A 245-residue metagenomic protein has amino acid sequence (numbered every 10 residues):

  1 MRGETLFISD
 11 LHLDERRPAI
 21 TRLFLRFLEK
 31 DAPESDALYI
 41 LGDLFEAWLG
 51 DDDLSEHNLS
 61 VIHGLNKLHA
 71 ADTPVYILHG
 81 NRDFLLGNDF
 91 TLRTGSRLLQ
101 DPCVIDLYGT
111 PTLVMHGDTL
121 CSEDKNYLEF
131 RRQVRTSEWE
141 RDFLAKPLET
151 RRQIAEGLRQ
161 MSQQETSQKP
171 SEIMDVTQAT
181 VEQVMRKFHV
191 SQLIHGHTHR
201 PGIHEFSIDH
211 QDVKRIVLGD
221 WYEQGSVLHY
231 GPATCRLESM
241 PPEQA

Functional and structural regions predicted by a protein language model:
M1-E4, L11, P241-A245: A structural signal for the main folded, soluble domain(s) of proteins
M1-L6, I105-L113, S207-K214: Beta-strand-turn-beta hairpins that frame and shape the catalytic cleft of phosphate-ester-processing enzymes
R2-E4, L13-L107: Core catalytic region of metal-dependent phosphoesterases/phosphodiesterases, especially metallo-beta-lactamase-like
H12-D14, N81-R82, H116, H197-H199: Histidine-centered divalent metal-coordination motifs
R97-Q100, L113, D118, D124-E129 (+1 more regions): Conserved beta-sheet core of the metallophosphoesterase superfamily
M115-T177: Active-site-proximal loop/helix segment associated with metal-binding centers of metalloenzymes
